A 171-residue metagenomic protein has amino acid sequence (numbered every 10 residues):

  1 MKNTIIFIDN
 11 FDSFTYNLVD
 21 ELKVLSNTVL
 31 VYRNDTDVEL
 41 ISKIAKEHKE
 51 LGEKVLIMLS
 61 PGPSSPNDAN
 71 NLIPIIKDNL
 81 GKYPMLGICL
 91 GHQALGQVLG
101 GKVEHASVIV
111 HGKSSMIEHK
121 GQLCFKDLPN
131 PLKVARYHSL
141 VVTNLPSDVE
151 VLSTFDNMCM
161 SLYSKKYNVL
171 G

Functional and structural regions predicted by a protein language model:
M1-P84, L90: N-terminal beta1-alpha1 cap of cysteine-dependent amidohydrolase-like domains
F7, A135-Y137, G171: Short beta-strand segments
S13-F14, N67, Q93, G112 (+2 more regions): Short alpha-helical
L22-V24, I41-K43, L95-V98, T143-S147 (+1 more regions): Short loop/helix-cap segments at secondary-structure boundaries that form the rim of catalytic
T28-V31, V103, V151: Generic structural signal for residues in well-ordered beta-strands
L51-D127, P131-K133: Cysteine-nucleophile active-site neighborhood
S114-M116, C159-S161, G171: Conserved hydrophobic/aromatic beta-strand scaffold that supports enzyme active sites
G121-K166: Catalytic beta-strand/loop cores that center a nucleophilic Ser/Cys/Thr and support acyl-enzyme chemistry
